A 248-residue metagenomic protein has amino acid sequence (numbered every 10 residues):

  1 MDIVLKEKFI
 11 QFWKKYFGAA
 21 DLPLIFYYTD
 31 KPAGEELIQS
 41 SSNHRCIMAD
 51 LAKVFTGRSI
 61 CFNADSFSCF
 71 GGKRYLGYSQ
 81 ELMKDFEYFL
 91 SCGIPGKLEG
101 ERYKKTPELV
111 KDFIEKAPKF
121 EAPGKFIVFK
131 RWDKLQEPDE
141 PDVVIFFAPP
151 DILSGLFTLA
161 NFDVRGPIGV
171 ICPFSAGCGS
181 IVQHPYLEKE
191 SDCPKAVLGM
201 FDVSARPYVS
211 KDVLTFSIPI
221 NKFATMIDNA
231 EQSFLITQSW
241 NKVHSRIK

Functional and structural regions predicted by a protein language model:
M1-I3: Ferredoxin-type iron-sulfur electron-transfer modules and their immediate structural context
K6-K248: Acidic, serine/proline-rich low-complexity intrinsically disordered regions
